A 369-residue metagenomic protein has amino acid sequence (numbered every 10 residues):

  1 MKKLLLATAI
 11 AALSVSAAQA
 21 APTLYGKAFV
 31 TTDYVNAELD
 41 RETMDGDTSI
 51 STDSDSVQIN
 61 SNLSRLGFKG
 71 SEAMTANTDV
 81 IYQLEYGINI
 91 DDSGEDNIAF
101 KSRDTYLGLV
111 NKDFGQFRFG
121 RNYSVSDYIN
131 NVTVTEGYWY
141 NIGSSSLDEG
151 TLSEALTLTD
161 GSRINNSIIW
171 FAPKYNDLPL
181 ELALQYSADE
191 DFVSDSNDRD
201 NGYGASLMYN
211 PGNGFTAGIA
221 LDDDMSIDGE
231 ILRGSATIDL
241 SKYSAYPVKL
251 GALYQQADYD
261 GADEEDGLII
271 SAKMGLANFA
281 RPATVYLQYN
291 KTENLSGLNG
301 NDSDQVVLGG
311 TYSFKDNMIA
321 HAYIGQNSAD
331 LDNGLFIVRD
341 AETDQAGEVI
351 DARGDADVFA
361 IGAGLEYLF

Functional and structural regions predicted by a protein language model:
M1-A21: Gram-negative bacterial Sec-dependent N-terminal signal peptides
L13, T23, K69-A73, V110-K112 (+6 more regions): Structural signature of outer-membrane beta-barrel channels/translocons
A21-T32, D55-D189, R199-N201, M208-G212: Outer membrane beta-barrel
V30-N36, Y86-I90, Y123-V125, Y186-E190 (+7 more regions): Transmembrane beta-strands of outer-membrane beta-barrel pores
L39-N60, E95-S102, L158-D160, S194-N201 (+7 more regions): Replace "Gram-negative outer membrane beta-barrel proteins" with "bacterial and organellar outer membrane beta-barrel
T78-V80, D113-F117, D177-L182, N213-I219 (+4 more regions): Repeated loop/turn-to-beta-strand initiation elements of outer-membrane beta-barrel proteins
I168, D355-F369: Outer-membrane beta-barrel "beta-signal"
G204-G309: Detector for outer-membrane/organellar transmembrane beta-barrel domains, recognizing the amphipathic beta-strand
